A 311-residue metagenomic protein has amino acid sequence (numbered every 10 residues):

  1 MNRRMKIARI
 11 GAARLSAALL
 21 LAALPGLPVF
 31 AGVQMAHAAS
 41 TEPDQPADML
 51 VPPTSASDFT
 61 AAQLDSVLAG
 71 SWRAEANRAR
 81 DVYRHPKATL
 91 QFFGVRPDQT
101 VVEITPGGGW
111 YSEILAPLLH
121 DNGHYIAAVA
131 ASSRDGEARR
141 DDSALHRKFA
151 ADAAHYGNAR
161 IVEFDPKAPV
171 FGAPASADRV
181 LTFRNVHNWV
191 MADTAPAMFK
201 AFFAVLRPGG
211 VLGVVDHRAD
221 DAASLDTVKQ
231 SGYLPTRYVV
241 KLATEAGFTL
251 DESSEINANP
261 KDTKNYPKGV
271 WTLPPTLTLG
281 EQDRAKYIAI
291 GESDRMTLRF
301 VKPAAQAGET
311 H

Functional and structural regions predicted by a protein language model:
L64-F92, R96: Class I SAM-dependent methyltransferase Rossmann-like catalytic core, especially the SAM/SAH-binding loop
D98-G107: Conserved class I S-adenosyl-L-methionine
A116, A195-P208: A short glycine-rich, Lys/Arg-flanked "PGG" loop and its adjoining helix->strand segment in the class I
L119-H120, W189-M191, L206-R207: Helix-to-beta-strand junctions that scaffold the AdoMet/dcAdoMet cofactor pocket in Class I SAM-dependent enzymes
P166, N188-A201: A short, conserved alpha-helix within the catalytic core of class I
V170-V180: A short acidic, Gly/Pro-enriched loop at the edge of an enzyme's catalytic core that lines a small-molecule cofactor
G209-H217: Conserved beta-strand signature within the Rossmann-like core of class I S-adenosyl-L-methionine
T263-H311: Core SAM-dependent methyltransferase catalytic element
